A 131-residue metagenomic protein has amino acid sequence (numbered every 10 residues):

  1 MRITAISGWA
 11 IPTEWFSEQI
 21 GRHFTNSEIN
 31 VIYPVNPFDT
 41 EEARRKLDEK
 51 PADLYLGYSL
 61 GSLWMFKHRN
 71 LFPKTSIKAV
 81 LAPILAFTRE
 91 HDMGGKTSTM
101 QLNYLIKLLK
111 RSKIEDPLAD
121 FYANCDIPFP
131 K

Functional and structural regions predicted by a protein language model:
M1-E42: Conserved HGGG/HGGXW glycine-rich cap/lid loop of the alpha/beta-hydrolase fold
R2, A52-L54, I77: Structural motif
A5-W9, S59, P83: Glycine-rich His-Gly loop
E18, K67-H68: Active-site signature of alpha/beta-hydrolase-fold catalytic machinery across serine- and Asp/Cys-nucleophile hydrolases
A43-E49: Short amphipathic alpha-helix with an adjacent loop that forms part of the alpha/beta core around
L56-M65: Gly/Ala-rich beta-loop-alpha elbow adjacent to hydrolase catalytic centers
L71-L108: Flexible "cap/lid" loop of the alpha/beta hydrolase fold
R111-K131: Conserved alpha/beta-hydrolase catalytic His-Asp/Glu region
